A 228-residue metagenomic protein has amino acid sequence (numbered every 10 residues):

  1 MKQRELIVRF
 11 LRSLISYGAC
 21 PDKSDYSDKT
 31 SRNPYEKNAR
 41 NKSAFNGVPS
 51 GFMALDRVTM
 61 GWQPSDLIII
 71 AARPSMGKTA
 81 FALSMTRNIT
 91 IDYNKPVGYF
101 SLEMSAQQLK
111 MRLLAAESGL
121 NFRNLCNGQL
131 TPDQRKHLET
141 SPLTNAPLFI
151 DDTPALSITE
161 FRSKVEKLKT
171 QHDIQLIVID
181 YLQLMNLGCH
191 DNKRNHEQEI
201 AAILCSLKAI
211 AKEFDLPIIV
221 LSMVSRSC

Functional and structural regions predicted by a protein language model:
M1-P21: Accessory, often N-terminal, substrate/partner-engagement and coupling regions that sit outside the core NTP/cofactor
I15-L120: The Walker A/P-loop phosphate-binding site
R57, N88-D173, L187: Cytosolic-facing regulatory segments adjacent to core modules
R73, T153, M185-A202, C228: Short, contiguous acidic/charged loop-to-helix segments that flank catalytic cores in large enzymes
S75, M104-Q107, P154-S157, L182-M185 (+2 more regions): Conserved nucleotide-binding/hydrolysis micro-motifs of P-loop NTPases
N88-I91, Q198-V220: Substrate-engagement module of ASCE P-loop NTPases
I158-I174, D191, C205-F214, R226-C228: C-terminal regions of RecA-like/P-loop NTPase motor modules
